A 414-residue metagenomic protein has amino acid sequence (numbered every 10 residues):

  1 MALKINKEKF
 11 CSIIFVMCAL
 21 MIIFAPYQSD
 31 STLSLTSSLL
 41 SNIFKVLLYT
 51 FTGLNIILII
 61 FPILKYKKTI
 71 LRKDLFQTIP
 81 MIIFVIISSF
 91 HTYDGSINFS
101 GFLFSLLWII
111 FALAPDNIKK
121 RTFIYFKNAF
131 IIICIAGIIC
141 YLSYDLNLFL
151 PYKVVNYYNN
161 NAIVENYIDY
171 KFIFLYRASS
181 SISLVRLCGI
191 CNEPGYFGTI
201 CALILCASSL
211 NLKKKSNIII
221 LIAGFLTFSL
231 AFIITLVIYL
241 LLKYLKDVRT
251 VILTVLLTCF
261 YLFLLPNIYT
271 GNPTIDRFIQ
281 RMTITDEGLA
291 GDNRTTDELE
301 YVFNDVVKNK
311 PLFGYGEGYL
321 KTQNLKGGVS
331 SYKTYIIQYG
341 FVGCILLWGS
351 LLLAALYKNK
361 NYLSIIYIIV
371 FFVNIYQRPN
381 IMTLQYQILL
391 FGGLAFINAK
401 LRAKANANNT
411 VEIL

Functional and structural regions predicted by a protein language model:
M1-K65, I83-H91, I366-I375, Q385-G392: N-terminal signal-anchor transmembrane segment
C11-I14, Q77-T78, L113-N161, I366: Interfacial loop-to-transmembrane-helix boundary motif in multi-pass membrane proteins
S29-L35, A136-C191, G328: Membrane-interfacial helix-loop-helix modules of multi-pass inner-membrane proteins that assemble, modify, or transport
D30-L35, P273-Y339, L384: Long extracytoplasmic/lumenal interhelical loops at the membrane interface of multi-pass membrane proteins
I60, S88-S143, L347-L353, Y357: Transmembrane alpha-helical segments and their membrane-water interfaces
K127-L146, F174-F228, I233-L245: Alpha-helical transmembrane segments of multi-pass inner-membrane proteins
L212, V237-Y244, R249-T254, Q338-Y376: Hydrophobic transmembrane alpha-helices and their immediate junctions
Y367-N374, I381-L414: Transmembrane alpha-helices of multi-pass inner-membrane enzymes
